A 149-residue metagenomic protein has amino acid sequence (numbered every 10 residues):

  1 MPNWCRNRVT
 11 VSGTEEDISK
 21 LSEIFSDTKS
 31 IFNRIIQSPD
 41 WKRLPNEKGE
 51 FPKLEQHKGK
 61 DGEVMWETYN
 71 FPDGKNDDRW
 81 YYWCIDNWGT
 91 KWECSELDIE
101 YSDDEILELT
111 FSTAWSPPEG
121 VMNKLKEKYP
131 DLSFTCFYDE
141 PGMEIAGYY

Functional and structural regions predicted by a protein language model:
M1-Y149: Long, contiguous binding/interaction regions
